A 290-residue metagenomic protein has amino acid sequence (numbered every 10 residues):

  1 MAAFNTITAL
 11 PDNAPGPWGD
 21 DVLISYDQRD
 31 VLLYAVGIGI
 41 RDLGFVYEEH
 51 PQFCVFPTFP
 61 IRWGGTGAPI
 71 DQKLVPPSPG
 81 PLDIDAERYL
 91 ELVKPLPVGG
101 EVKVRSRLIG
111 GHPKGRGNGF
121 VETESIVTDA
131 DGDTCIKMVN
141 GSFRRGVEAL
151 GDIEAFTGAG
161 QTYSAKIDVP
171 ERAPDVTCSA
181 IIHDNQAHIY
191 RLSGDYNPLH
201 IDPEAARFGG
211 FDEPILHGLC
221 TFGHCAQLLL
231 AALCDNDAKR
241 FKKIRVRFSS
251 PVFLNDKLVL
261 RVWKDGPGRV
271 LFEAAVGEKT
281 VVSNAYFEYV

Functional and structural regions predicted by a protein language model:
M1-K103: Hydrophobic, proline/glycine-rich low-complexity stretches
A2-E48, G158-T221, L228-A231: A contiguous, surface-exposed recognition patch within enzymatic or periplasmic domains that forms
A2-N13, A86-T177, V252-N255, V259-V290: HotDog/MaoC-like acyl-thioester-processing domains
A14, Q28, E49, W63-G65 (+9 more regions): Solvent-exposed, flexible loop/coil residues
Y34, K137, F241-K243: Hydrophobic residues on conserved beta-strands that form the core of alpha/beta folds
A35, G39, F59-P60, R107 (+3 more regions): Residue-level recognition of well-ordered secondary-structure positions
L82, G117-G119, A238: A generic structural micro-feature
E204-R269, A274-T280, V290: Catalytic-pocket segment enriched in acidic/His residues
